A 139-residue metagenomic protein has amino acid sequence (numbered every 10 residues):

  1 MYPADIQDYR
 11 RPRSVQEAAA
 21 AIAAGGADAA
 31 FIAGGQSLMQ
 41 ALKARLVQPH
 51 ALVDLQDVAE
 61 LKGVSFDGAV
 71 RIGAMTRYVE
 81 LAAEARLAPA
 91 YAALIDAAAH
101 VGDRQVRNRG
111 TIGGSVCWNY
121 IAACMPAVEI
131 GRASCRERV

Functional and structural regions predicted by a protein language model:
M1-E137: C-terminal structural segment of proteins
